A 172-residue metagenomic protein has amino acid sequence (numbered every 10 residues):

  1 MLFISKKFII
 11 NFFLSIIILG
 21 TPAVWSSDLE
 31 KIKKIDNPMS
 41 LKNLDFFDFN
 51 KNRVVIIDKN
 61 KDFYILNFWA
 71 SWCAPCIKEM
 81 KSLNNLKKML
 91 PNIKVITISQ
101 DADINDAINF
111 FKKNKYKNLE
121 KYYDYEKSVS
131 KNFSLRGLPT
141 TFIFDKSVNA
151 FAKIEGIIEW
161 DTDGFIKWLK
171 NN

Functional and structural regions predicted by a protein language model:
L2-F12: Bacterial N-terminal signal peptides that target proteins for export
N11-G20: Bacterial N-terminal signal peptides
W25-I56: N-terminal "domain-start" segment that seeds a small globular fold
D62-Y64, F68-W72, G137: Short pre-active-site segment immediately N-terminal to redox-active cysteine/selenocysteine motifs in thiol-based
I65-L66, V95, T141: Hydrophobic beta-strand anchors of alpha/beta hydrolase catalytic cores
F68-N85: Conserved redox-active cysteine motifs that mediate thiol-disulfide chemistry, especially di-cysteine Cys-X(1-2)-Cys
K88, I93-E126, L138: Conserved segment of the thioredoxin-like fold in thiol-based oxidoreductases
K113-K117, D124-W168: Thiol/disulfide oxidoreductase modules built on the thioredoxin-like
